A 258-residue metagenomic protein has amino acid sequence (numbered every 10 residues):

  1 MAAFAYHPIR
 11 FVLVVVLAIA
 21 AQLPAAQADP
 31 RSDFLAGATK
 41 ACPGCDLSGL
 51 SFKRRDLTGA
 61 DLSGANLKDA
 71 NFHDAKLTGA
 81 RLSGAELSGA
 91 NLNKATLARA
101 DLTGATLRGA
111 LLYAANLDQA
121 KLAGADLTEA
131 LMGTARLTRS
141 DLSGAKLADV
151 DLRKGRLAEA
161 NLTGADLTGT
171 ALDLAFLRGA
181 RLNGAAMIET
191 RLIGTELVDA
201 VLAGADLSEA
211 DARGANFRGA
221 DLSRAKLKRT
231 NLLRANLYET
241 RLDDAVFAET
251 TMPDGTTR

Functional and structural regions predicted by a protein language model:
M1-H7: N-terminal secretory signal peptides that target proteins for export/translocation
R10-Q22: Bacterial N-terminal signal peptides
Q27-R258: Tandem repeat scaffolds
